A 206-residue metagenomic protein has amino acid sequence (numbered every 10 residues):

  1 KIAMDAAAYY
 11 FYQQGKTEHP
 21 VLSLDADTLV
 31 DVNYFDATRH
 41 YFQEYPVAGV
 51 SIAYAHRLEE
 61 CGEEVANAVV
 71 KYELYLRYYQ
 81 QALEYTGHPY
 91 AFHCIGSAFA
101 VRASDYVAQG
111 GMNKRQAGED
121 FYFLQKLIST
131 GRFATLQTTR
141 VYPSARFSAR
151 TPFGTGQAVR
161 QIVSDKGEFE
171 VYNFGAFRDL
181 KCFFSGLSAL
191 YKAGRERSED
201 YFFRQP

Functional and structural regions predicted by a protein language model:
K1-E18: Active-site-proximal specificity loops/subdomain of glycosyltransferases
G15-H19, L24-H40: Acidic donor-binding/catalytic loop of UDP-sugar-dependent glycosyltransferases, especially processive GT2
V32-V69: Conserved donor NDP-sugar-binding/catalytic core segment of glycosyltransferases
Q80-A100: A recurrent flexible, glycine/aromatic-enriched loop bordering the glycosyltransferase active site that acts as
R115, L127-Y142: Catalytic donor-sugar/metal-binding loop of nucleotide-sugar-dependent glycosyltransferases
R115-Y122: Acidic donor-binding loop at a coil-to-helix junction in glycosyltransferase catalytic cores that engages
L136-G156: Active-site donor/metal-binding and catalytic loop motifs of nucleotide-sugar-dependent glycosylation enzymes
R160-P206: Terminal low-complexity segments of carbohydrate-biosynthetic enzymes
